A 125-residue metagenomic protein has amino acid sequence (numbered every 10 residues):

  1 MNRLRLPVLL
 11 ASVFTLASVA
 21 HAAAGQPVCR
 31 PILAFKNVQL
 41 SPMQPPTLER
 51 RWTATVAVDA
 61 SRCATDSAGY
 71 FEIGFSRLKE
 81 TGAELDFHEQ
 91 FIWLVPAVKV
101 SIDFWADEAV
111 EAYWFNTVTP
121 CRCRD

Functional and structural regions predicted by a protein language model:
M1-L9: Bacterial N-terminal signal peptides that target proteins for export
V8-A17: Bacterial N-terminal signal peptides
V19-E49: Transition segment at domain starts
P27-I32, R62-A64, P120-R124: Sequence contexts marking disulfide-bonded cysteines in secreted/extracellular proteins
P45-L85: Mature extracytoplasmic domains of secretory-pathway proteins
W52-A54, P96-I102: Aromatic sugar-binding surface patches on proteins that engage polysaccharides or sugar-phosphate polymers
E84-V98: Solvent-exposed serine/threonine-rich low-complexity stretches and specific carbohydrate-binding patches
S101-D125: Terminal connector regions
